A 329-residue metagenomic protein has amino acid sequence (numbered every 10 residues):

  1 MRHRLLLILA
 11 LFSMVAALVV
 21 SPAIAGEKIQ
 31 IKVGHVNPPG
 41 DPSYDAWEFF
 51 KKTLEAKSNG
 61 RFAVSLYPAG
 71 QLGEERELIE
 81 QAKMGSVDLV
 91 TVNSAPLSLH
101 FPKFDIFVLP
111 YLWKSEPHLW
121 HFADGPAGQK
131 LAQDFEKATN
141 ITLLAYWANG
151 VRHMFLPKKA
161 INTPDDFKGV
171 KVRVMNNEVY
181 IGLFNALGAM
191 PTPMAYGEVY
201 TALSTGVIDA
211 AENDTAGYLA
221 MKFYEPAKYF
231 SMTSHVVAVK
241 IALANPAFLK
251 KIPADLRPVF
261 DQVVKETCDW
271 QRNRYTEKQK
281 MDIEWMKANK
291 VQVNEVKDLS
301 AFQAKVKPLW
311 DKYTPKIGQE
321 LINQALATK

Functional and structural regions predicted by a protein language model:
M1-L9: Bacterial N-terminal signal peptides that target proteins for export
I8-V19: Bacterial N-terminal signal peptides
V19-A25: Sec/Tat signal peptide C-region and signal peptidase I cleavage site
G26-H118, A127, Q133-K329: N-terminal secretory/targeting leader peptides
